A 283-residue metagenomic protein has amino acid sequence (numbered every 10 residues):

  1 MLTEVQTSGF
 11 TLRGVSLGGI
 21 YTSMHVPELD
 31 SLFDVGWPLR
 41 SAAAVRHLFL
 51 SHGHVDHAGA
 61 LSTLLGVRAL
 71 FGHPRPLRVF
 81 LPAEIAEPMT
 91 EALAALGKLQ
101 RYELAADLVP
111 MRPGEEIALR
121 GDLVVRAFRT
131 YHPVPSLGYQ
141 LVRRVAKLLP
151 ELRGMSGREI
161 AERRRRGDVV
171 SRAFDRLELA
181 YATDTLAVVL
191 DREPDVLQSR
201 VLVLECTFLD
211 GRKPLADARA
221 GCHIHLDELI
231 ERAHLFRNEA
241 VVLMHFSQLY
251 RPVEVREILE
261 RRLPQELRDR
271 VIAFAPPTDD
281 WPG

Functional and structural regions predicted by a protein language model:
M1-A44, P74, Y139-L141, K147 (+2 more regions): Conserved beta-strand hairpin/beta-sheet module of binuclear metal-dependent hydrolase folds, prominently
L17, R120-L197, V201-G211: Active-site-proximal loop/helix segment associated with metal-binding centers of metalloenzymes
G36-L81: Active-site metal-binding motif and surrounding structural segment of the metallo-beta-lactamase
G53, E84, T183-T185, C206-F208 (+1 more regions): Active-site metal-binding loops of divalent metal-dependent hydrolases
A60-V67, A92-A94, R251-E260: Metal-dependent catalytic neighborhoods of phosphoester/phosphodiester hydrolases
R75-E84, V203, V242-L243: Short internal beta-strands
E84-G97, L104-L108: A gly/proline- and charged-residue-enriched helix-loop-helix capping module
E103-E115, V189-G283: Binuclear metal-ion centers of metallo-dependent hydrolases, dominated by the metallo-beta-lactamase
